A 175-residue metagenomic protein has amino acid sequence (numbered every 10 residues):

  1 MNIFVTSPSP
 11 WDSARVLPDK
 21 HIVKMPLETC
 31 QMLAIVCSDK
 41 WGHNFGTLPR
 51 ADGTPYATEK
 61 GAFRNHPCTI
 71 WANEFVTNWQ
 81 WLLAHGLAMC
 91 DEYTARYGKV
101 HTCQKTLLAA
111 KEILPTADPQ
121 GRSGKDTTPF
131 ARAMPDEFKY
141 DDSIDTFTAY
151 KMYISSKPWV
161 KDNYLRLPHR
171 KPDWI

Functional and structural regions predicted by a protein language model:
M1-Y56, E74, Q80, L87 (+4 more regions): Phosphate/adenylate-binding glycine loop and adjacent helical scaffold
T58-K60: Short basic-aromatic helix/loop recognition motifs at nucleic-acid and histone-peptide binding interfaces
T69-W71: Short hydrophobic/aromatic residue motifs in ordered secondary structure
Q80-P115: Charge-dense polyanion-binding interfaces
E112-I175: Aromatic-residue-lined binding/catalytic grooves and analogous aromatic/hydrophobic interfacial grooves in multimeric
